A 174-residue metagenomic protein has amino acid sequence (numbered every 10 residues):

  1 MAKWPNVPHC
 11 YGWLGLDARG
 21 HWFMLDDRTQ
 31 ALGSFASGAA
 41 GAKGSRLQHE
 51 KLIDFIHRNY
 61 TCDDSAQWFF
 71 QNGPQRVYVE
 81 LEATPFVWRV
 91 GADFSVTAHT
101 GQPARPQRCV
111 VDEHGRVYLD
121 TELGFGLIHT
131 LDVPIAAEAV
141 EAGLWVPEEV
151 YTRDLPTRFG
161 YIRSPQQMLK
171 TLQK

Functional and structural regions predicted by a protein language model:
M1-F23: Short, extreme N-terminal leader segments that mark the start of a protein/domain
N6, D17, D26, G91 (+2 more regions): Acidic surface patches and DE-rich sequence motifs
V7, R76-W88, L131-P134: Charge-rich alpha-helical segments
G12, A66-W68, Q107, V117: Residue-level detector of beta-strand structural context in well-folded domains
G15-L16, N59-T61, F86-W88, P106-V111: Short, exposed beta-strand/loop patches in secreted or surface proteins that constitute
H21-L25, L32-P85: Short, well-structured hydrophobic secondary-structure segments
T84-Q107: Surface-exposed beta-loop interaction hotspot
T97, R105-K174: Glycine-rich, aromatic-bearing surface loops/beta-hairpins
